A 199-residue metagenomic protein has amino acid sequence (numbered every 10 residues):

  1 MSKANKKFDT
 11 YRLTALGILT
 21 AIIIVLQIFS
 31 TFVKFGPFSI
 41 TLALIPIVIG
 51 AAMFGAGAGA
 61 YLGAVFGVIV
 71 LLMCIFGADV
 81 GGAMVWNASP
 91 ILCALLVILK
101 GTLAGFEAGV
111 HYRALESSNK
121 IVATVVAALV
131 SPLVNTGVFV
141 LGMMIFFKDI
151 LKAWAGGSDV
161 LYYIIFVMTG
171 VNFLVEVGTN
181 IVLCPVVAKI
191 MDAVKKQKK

Functional and structural regions predicted by a protein language model:
M1-T20, V126, M143-I145, D149 (+1 more regions): Alpha-helical transmembrane segments and their cytosolic interface
M1-Y61: Hydrophobic transmembrane alpha-helices
F8-R12, P37-F38, G81-N87, E116-S118 (+1 more regions): Helix-boundary and loop/linker segments of multi-pass membrane transporters
G17, A21, I45, A60 (+9 more regions): Residue-level signature of the transmembrane alpha-helical core of multi-pass small-molecule transporters
I22, L26-S30, I69-M73, G77 (+10 more regions): Alpha-helical membrane-inserting segments
Q27-S39, V65-F106, V110-H111: Interfacial aromatic-anchored transmembrane helix boundaries in multi-pass membrane proteins
A114-G137, K198-K199: Internal alpha-helical transmembrane segments of multi-pass membrane proteins
